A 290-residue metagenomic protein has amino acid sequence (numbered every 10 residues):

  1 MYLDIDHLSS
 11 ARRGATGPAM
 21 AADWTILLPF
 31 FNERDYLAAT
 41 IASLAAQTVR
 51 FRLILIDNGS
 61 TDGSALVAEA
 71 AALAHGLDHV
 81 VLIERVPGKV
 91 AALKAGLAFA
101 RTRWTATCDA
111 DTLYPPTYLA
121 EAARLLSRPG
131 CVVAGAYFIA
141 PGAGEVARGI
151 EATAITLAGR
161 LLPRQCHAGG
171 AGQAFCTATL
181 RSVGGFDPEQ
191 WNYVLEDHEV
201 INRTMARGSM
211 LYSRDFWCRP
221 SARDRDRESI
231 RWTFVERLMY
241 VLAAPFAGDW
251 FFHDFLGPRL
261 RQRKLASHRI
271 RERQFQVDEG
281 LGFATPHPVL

Functional and structural regions predicted by a protein language model:
M1-S43: N-proximal low-complexity "stem/linker" segments adjacent to membrane-targeting elements
A42-F51: Short, acidic, metal-binding catalytic loop of nucleotide-sugar glycosyltransferases
D57-L66, T112: A conserved acidic beta->alpha catalytic loop
E84-A100: Glycine-rich, basic loop-to-helix element that forms the pyrophosphate-binding segment of sugar-nucleotide handling
T105: Short aromatic/hydrophobic "clamp" motif used to bind/position activated sugar donors
T117-V146: Conserved donor NDP-sugar-binding/catalytic core segment of glycosyltransferases
A136-A140, G144-A171: Short, flexible, basic/aromatic active-site loop/helix in glycosyltransferases
W191-E199: Acidic donor-binding loop at a coil-to-helix junction in glycosyltransferase catalytic cores that engages
